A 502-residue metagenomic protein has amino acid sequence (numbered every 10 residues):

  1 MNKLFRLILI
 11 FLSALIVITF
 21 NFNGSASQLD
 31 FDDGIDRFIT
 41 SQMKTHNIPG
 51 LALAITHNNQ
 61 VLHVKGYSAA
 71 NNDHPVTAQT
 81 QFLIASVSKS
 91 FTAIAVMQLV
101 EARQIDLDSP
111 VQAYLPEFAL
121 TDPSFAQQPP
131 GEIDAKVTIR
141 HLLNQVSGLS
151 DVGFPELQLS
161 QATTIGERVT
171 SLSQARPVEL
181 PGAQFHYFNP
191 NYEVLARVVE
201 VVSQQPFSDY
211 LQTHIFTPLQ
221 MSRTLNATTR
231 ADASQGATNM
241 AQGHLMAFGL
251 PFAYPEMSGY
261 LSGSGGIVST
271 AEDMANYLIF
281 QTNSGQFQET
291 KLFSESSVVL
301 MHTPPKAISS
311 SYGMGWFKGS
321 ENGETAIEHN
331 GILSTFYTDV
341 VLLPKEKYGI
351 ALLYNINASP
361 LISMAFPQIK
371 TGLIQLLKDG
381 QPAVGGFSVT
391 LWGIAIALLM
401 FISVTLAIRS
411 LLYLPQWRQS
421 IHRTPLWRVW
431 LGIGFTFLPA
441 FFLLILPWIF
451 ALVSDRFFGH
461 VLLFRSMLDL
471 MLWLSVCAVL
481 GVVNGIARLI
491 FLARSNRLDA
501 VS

Functional and structural regions predicted by a protein language model:
N2-S27: Hydrophobic secretory-pathway targeting helix
A26-L51, I55-H57, P255-S502: Catalytic loop of the DD-peptidase/beta-lactamase superfamily, centered on the K-T-G motif and neighboring
Q28-I84, L120-G131, S173-A175: Short, conserved catalytic-motif segment at the N-terminal edge
F31, I35, N47, L51 (+12 more regions): Stable alpha-helical elements in mature extracytoplasmic
G50, L83-V87, L99-S150, Q174 (+2 more regions): Active-site helix/loop module of the DD-peptidase/beta-lactamase fold, centered on the serine-lysine SxxK catalytic
F82-A85, F185-Y187: Catalytic tyrosine of NAD(P)H-dependent dehydrogenase/reductases that use a Tyr as the general acid/base
M97-E101, A196-V201, N276-N283: Short glycine/serine- and small hydrophobic-enriched flexible loop segments
P129-P130, D151-A233, N239-L245, G249-A275: Catalytic-site signature segments of enzymes, centered on catalytic residues
